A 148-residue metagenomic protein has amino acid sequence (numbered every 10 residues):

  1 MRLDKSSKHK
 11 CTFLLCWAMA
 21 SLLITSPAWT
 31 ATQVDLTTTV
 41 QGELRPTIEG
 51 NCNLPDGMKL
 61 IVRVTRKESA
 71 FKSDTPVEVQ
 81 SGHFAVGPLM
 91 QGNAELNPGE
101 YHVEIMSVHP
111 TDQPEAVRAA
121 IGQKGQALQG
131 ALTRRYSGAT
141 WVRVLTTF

Functional and structural regions predicted by a protein language model:
M1-L3, I48: Structured catalytic/translocation cores of nucleotide/phosphate-coupled proteins
L3-C16: Bacterial N-terminal signal peptides that target proteins for export
L15-W17, L23, P27-S69, P76-F148: Serine/threonine-biased, Pro/acidic-interspersed low-complexity stretches characteristic of secreted/cell-surface
